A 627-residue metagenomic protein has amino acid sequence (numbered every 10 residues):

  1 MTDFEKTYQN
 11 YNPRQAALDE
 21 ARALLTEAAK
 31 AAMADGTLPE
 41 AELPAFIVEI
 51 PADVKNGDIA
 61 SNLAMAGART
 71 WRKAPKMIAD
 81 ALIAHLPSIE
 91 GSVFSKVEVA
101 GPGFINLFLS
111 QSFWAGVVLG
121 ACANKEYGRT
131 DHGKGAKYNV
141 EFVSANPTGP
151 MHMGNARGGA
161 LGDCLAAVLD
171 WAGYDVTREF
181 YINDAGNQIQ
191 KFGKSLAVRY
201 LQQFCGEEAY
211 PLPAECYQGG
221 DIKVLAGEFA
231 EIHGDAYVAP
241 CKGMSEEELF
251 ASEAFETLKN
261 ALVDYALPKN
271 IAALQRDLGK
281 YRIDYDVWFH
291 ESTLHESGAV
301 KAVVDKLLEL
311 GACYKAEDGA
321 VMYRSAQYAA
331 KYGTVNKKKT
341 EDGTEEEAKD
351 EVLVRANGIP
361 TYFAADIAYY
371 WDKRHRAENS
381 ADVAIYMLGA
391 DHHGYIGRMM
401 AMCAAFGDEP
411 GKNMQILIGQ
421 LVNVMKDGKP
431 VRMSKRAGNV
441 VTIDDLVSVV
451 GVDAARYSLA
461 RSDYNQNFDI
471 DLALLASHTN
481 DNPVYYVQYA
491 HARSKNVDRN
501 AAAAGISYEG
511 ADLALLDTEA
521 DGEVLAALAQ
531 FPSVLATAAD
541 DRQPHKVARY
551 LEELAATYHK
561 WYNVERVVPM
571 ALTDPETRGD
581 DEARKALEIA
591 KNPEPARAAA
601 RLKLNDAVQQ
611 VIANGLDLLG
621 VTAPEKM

Functional and structural regions predicted by a protein language model:
T2-A115, A123, R129-M627: Non-catalytic interaction-recognition regions
